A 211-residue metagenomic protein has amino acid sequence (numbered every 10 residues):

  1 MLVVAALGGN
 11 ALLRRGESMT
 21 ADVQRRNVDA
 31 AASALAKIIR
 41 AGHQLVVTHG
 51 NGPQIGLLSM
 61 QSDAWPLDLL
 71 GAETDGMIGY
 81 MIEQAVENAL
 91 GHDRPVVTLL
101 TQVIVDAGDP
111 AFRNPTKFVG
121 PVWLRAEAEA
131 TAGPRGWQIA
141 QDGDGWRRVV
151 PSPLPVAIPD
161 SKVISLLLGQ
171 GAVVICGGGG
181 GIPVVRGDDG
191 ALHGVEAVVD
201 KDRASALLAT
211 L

Functional and structural regions predicted by a protein language model:
M1-T48, L57-S59, L166-G169: N-terminal glycine-/serine-/threonine-rich phosphate-binding loop
A5, V46-H49, R94-L100, V174-G178 (+1 more regions): General beta-strand structural signal in soluble alpha/beta enzymes
A11-L13, G52-G56, I104-A107, I182-V184: Short, active-site-adjacent cap segments at secondary-structure transitions
L13-V23, D144-P151, V185-V195: Short, basic, glycine/proline-bearing loop/turn elements
R15-S18, L57-Q61, G108-N114, R186-D189: Short acidic, glycine/serine/threonine-rich loops at helix termini
Q24-A31, L166, G190-L211: Gly/Ser/Thr-rich active-site loops/lids in small-molecule metabolic enzymes that frequently grip phosphoryl groups
A34-A41, M81-G91, L207-L211: Alpha-helix C-terminal capping segments
D63-C176: Ligand-binding beta-strand-loop-alpha-helix segment within the catalytic cores of soluble metabolic enzymes
